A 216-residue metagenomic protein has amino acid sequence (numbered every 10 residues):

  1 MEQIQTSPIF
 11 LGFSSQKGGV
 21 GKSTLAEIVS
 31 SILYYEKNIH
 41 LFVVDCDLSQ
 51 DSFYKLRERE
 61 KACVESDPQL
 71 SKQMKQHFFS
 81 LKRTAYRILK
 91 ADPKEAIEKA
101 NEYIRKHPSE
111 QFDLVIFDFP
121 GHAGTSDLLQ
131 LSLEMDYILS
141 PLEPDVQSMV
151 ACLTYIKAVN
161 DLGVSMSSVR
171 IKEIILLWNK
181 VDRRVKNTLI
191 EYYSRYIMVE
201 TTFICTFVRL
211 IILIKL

Functional and structural regions predicted by a protein language model:
E2-P8: Phosphate-binding P-loop
I4, S14-V20, Y35-L114: P-loop/Walker-type NTP enzyme "switch/lid" segment
T24-L25, V29: Hydrophobic positions on the alpha1 helix immediately C-terminal to the Walker A/P-loop
S30, Y34-Y35, S132: Gly/Ala-rich phosphate-binding loop of Rossmann-like dinucleotide-binding domains, activating on the conserved
P108-D127: Glycine-rich phosphate-binding loop used to anchor ATP phosphates in small-molecule kinases, encompassing both
E110, S126-V146: Inter-motif core of Ras-like GTPase G domains
C152-S168: Conserved C-terminal guanine-recognition region of P-loop GTPase G domains, centered on the G4
K180-L216: Beta-strand-loop-alpha "switch" segments that mediate conformational coupling across diverse proteins
